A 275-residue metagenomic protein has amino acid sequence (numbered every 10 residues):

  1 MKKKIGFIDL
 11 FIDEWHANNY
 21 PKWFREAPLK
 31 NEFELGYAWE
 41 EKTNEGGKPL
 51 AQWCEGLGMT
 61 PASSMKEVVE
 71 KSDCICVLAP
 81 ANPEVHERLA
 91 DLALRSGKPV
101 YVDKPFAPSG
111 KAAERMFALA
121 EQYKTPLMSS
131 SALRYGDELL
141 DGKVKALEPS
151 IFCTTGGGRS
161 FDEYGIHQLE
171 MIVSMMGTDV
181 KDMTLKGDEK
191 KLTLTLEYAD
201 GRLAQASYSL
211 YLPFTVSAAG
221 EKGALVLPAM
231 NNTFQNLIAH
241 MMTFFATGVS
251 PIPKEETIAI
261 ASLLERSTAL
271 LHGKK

Functional and structural regions predicted by a protein language model:
M1-C54: N-terminal Rossmann-like dinucleotide-binding module
K2, Q52, G56, T60 (+3 more regions): C-terminal helix-rich "cap/oligomerization" subdomain common to oxidoreductases
F7, L210-K275: C-terminal active-site/capping subdomain that shapes the small-molecule cofactor and substrate pocket of enzyme
A17, A113, L139, Q168-L169 (+3 more regions): A general structural signal for well-ordered alpha-helical segments in protein cores
N31, W53-F117: Beta-loop-alpha module in the N-terminal Rossmann-like domain of NAD(P)-dependent dehydrogenases, especially those
G36, S72-D73, S150: Conserved acidic residues
Y101, F106-E163: A contiguous active-site-proximal alpha/beta segment in oxidoreductase catalytic domains
I151-P213, E255-S262: Rossmann-like dinucleotide-binding domain that binds NAD(P)(H)
